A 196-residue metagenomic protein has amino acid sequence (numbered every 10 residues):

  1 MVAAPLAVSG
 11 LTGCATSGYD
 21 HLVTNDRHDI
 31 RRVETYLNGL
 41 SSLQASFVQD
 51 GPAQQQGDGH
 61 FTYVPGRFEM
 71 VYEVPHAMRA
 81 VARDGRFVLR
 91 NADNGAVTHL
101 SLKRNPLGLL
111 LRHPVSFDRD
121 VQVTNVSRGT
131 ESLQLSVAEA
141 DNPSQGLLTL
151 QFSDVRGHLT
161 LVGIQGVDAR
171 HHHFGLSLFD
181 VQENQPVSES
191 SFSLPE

Functional and structural regions predicted by a protein language model:
M1-A3, C14: N-terminal export leaders
V8-L11: Bacterial Sec-type N-terminal signal peptides, specifically the leucine/valine-rich hydrophobic h-region
C14-Q56, V64-G66, L194-E196: N-terminal leader/targeting segments and the immediate start of mature chains
R31-P52, R90-L147: Flexible, processing/modification-adjacent segments and terminal tails in exported/periplasmic/extracellular proteins
L40-S42, Q56-D58, P65, P75 (+5 more regions): Extracytoplasmic
Q49, Y72-H76, D84-R86, D93 (+5 more regions): A mature extracytoplasmic/lumenal domain signature
D58-L111, F174: An acidic-aromatic
D118-R119, R128-E196: Gly/Pro-enriched, hydrophobic low-complexity segments that function as extracytoplasmic propeptides/linkers
